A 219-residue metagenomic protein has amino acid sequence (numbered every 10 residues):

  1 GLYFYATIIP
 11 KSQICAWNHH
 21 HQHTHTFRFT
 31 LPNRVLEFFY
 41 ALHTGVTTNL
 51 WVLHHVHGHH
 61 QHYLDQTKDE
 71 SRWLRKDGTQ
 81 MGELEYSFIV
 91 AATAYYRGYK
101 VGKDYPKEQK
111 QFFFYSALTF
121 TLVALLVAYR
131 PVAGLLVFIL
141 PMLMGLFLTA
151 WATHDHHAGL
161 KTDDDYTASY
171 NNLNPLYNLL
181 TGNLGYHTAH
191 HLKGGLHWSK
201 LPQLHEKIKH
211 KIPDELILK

Functional and structural regions predicted by a protein language model:
G1-Q22, R28-F138, S199-K219: Non-catalytic, topology-defining segments of multipass membrane proteins
H19-T26, H154-D165: A cytosolic-side transmembrane-helix exit/cap motif
T26-T30, Y170-L173: Helix-boundary and loop/linker segments of multi-pass membrane transporters
F38-T48, N171-Y186: Cytosolic juxtamembrane regulatory segments of multi-pass membrane proteins
V101-Y105, Q111, G159, D165-L173: Multipass alpha-helical transmembrane domains of eukaryotic endomembrane proteins
I139-T162, T181-N183: Internal helical hairpin/lid segments
K193: Short, contiguous alpha-helical
